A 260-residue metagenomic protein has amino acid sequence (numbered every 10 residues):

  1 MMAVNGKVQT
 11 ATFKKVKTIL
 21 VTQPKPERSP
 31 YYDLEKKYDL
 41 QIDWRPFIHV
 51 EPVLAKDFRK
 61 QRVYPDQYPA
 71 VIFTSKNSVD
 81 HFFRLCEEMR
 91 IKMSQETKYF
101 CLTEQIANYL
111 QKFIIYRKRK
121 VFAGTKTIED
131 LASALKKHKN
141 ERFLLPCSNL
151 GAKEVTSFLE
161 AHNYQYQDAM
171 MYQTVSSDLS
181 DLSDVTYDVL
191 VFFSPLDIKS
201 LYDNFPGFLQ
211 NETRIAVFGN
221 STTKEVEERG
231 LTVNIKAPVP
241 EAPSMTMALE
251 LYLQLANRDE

Functional and structural regions predicted by a protein language model:
M2-E260: Conserved beta-alpha
